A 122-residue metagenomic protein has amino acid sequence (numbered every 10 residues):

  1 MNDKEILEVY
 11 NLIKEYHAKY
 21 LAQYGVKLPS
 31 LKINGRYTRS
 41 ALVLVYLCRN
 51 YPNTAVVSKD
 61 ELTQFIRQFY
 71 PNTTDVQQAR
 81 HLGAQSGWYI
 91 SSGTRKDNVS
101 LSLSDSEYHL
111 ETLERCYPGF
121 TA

Functional and structural regions predicted by a protein language model:
M1-E8: General nucleic-acid-binding
N11-C48: Short alpha-helical segments that sit at the start of domains
R36-Y37, A55-K59, N72-V76: Alpha-helix N-cap/helix-initiation sites
N53-R67: Short acidic, hydrophobic short linear motifs in intrinsically disordered regions
Y70-Q85, T94-R95: Short amphipathic alpha-helical interaction segments
W88-Y89: Short hinge/loop at the helix->beta-strand junction immediately C-terminal to the helix-turn-helix recognition helix
R95-E111: Minor-groove-contacting beta-hairpin "wing" of winged helix-turn-helix DNA-binding domains
H109-A122: Short, amphipathic alpha-helical interaction segments positioned at domain boundaries
